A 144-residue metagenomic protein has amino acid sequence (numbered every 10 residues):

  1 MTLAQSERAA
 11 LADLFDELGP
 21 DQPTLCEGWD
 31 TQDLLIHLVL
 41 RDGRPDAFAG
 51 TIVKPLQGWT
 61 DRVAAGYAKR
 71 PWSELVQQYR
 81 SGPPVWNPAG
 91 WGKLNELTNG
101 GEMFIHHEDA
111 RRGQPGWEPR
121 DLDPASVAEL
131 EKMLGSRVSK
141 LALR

Functional and structural regions predicted by a protein language model:
M1-L3, E17-D21, R44-W59, E74-R144: Structured surface interface patches that mediate subunit assembly and partner/cofactor docking
E7, L11, P71-L75: Stable alpha-helical elements in mature extracytoplasmic
L34: Catalytic phosphate/metal-binding cores of nucleic-acid and nucleotide-processing enzymes, i.e., regions that mediate
V39-G43: Short alpha-helix boundary/capping elements
V63-A65: Acidic catalytic motifs of isoprenoid enzymes
